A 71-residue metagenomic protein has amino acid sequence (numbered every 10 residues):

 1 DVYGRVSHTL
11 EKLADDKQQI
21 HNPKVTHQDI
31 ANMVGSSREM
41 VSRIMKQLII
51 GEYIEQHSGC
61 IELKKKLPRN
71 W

Functional and structural regions predicted by a protein language model:
V2, E11-W71: Phosphate-/nucleic-acid-contacting segments
